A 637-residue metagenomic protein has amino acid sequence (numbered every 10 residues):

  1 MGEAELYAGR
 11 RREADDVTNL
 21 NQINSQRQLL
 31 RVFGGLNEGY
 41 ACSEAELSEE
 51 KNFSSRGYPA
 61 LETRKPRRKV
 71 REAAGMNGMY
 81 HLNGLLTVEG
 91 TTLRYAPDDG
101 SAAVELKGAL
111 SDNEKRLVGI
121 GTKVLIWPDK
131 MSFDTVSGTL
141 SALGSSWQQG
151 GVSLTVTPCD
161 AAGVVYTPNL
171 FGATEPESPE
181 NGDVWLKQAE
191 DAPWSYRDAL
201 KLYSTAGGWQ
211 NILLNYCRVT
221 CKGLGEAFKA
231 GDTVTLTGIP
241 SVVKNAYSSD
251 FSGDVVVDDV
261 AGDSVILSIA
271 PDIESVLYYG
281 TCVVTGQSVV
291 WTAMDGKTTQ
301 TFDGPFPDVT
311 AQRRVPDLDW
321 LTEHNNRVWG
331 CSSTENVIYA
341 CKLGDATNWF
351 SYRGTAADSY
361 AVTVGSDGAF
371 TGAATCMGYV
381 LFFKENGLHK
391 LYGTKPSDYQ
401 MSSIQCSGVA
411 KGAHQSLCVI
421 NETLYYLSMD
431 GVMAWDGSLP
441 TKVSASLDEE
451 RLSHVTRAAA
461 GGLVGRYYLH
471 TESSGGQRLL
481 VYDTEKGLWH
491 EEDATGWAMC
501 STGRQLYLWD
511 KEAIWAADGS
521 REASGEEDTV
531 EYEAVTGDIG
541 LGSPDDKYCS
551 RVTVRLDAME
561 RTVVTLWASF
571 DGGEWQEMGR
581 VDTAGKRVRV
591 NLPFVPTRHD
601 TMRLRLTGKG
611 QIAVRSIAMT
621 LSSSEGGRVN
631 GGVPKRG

Functional and structural regions predicted by a protein language model:
G2-N83, G408-G412, V419-T423, D430-G637: Beta-sheet repeat architectures centered on beta-propellers
E5-G9, E13, Q22, L143-S145 (+2 more regions): Small/polar beta-strand repeat architecture
Y58-T63, T92-V104, F133-G144, T299 (+5 more regions): Surface-exposed loop/turn elements that mediate protein-protein interactions on large endomembrane-trafficking
R64-K69, D308-A459: Beta-propeller and closely related beta-pinwheel folds
L85, K123-I126, P176-L202, G231-T237 (+5 more regions): Short hydrophobic/aromatic-rich beta-strand motifs
T92-D98, K130-S146, D183-L213, S264-I269 (+3 more regions): Short, surface-exposed terminal/edge motifs of secreted or surface/virion proteins that either
E105-N113, Q149-A189, W209-N215, V309-T310 (+1 more regions): Extracellular/surface-exposed low-complexity repeats and stalk/linker segments enriched in Gly/Pro and small polar
E114-T157, T205: Hydrophobic or amphipathic alpha-helical targeting/insertion segments
